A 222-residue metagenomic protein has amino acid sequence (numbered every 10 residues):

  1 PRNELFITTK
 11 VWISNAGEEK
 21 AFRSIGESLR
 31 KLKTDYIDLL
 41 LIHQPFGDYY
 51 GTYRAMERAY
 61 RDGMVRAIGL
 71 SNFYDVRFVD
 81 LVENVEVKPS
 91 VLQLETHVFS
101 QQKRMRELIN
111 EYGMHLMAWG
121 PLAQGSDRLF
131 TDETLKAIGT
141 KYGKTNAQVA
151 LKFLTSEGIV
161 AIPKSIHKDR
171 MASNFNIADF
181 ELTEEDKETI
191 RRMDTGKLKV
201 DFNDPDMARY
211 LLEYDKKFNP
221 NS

Functional and structural regions predicted by a protein language model:
R2-N15, D38-P45, N72: A short, structured active-site edge motif that brings together acidic residues
A16-K33, G51, V76-V79, S100-Q101: Short, acidic/polar
E27, Y36, A55-R58: Structural preference for long, well-ordered alpha-helical segments within the folded cores of structured domains
K33-T34, Y142: Glycine-rich phosphate-binding loop signature in dinucleotide/nucleotide-binding domains
Q44-S222: Beta/alpha (TIM)-barrel catalytic core signal, keyed to glycine-rich beta->alpha loops juxtaposed to Asp/Glu that bind
